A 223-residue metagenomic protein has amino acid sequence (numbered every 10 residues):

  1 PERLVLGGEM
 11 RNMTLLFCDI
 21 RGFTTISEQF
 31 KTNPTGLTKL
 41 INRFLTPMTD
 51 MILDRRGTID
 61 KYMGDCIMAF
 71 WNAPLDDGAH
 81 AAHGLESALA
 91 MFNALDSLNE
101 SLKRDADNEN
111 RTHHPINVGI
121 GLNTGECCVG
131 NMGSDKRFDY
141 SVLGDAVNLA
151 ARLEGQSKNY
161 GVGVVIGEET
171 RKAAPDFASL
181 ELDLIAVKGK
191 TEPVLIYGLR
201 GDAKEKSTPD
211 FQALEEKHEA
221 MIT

Functional and structural regions predicted by a protein language model:
R3-S87, Y140: Catalytic NTP-binding/metal-coordinating core of nucleotidyl cyclase/transferase enzymes
L4-E9, L15, M51, I59-K61 (+7 more regions): Replace "in large, NTP-powered and nucleic-acid-processing enzymes" with "in large, NTP-powered factors and other
L15, I67, V118-T124, I196: A structural signal for short, well-ordered beta-strand segments
R21, H218-T223: Regular secondary-structure segments
I26, F70, G130-N131, A173-A174: Residues that scaffold the ATP/ADP-binding catalytic core of kinase and kinase-like folds
L40-G57, A73-I120, T124, D145-K158 (+1 more regions): Alpha-helical scaffold within the catalytic cores of cyclic-nucleotide enzymes
C127, Q156-A220: Cytosolic regulatory/linker segments at or just downstream of nucleotide-handling modules in signal-transduction
